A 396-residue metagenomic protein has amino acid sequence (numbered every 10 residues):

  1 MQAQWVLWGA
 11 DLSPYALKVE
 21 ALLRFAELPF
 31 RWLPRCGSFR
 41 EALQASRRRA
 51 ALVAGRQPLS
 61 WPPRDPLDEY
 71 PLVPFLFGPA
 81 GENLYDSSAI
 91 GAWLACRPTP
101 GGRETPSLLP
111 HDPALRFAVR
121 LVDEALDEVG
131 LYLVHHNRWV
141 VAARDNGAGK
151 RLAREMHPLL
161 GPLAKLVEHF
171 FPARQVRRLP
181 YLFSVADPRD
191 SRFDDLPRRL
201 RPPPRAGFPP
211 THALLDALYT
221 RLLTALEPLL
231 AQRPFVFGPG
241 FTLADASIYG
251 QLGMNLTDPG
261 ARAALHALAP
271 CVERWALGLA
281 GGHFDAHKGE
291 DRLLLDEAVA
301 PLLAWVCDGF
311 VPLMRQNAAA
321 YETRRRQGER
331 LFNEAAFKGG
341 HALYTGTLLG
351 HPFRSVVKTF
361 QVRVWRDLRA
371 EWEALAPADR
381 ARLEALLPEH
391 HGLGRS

Functional and structural regions predicted by a protein language model:
M1-V176, V236, L256, L303-S396: GST-like domain detector, emphasizing the conserved glutathione-binding G-site in the N-terminal thioredoxin-like
P98-S107, R205-P210, Q232-F237, P259-A264: Inter-helical turn/loop segments and adjacent helix faces that build the functional surface of alpha-helical bundle
A114-L121, L214-R221, A225, C271-R274: A non-catalytic, amphipathic alpha-helix used as a structural packing/dimerization or gating element in enzyme scaffolds
A148-L215: Divalent-metal (Mg2+/Mn2+/Ca2+)-assisted nucleotide/phosphate chemistry catalytic cores
P202-P234, G240: Short N-terminal edge-element motif at the start of the domain
A217, P228-L229, Q251-D285: Short His-centered aromatic/hydrophobic patch
V236-L256: GST superfamily/GST-like fold recognition
A286-P301: Primarily interfacial, aromatic-capped hydrophobic alpha-helices that serve as membrane anchors
